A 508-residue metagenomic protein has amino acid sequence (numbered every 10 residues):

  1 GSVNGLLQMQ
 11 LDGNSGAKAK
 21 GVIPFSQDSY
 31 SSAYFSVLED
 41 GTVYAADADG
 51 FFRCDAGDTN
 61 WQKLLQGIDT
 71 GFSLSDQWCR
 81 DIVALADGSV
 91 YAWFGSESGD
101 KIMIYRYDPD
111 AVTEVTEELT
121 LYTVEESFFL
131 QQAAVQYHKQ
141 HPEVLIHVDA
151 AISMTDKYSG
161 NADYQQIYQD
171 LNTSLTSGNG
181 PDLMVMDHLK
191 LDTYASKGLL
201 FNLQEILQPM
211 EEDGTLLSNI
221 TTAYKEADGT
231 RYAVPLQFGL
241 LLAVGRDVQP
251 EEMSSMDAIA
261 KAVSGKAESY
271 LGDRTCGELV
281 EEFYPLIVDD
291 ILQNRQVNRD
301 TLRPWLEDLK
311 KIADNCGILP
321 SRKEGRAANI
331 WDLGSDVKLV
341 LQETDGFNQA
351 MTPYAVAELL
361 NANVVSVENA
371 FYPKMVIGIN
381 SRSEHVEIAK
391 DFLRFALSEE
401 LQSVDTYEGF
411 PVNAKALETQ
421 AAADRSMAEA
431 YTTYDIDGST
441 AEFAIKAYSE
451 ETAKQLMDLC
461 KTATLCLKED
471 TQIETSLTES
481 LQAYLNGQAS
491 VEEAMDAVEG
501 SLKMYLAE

Functional and structural regions predicted by a protein language model:
Q27-L38, L74-A84, A328: Repeated scaffold domains used in trafficking and secretory/extracellular systems, primarily beta-propellers
E114-S127, V144-A151, L183, Y232: Short, well-ordered beta-strand elements
D149-L216, T230, K338: Extracytoplasmic "Venus flytrap"/periplasmic binding protein-like
N172-L175, D182, P209-V248, D257-A260 (+3 more regions): A structural signal for short loop-to-beta-strand junctions that line the ligand-binding cleft of periplasmic/secreted
Q204-Q208, K225-R322, S381-E387, S490-E493: Helix-loop-helix "hinge/cap" segment bordering the ligand-binding cleft or interdomain interface
G265-E268, F395-A428: Periplasmic-binding protein-like
E307, K311-R394, V412-Q420: Extracytoplasmic/periplasmic substrate-binding proteins
Y431-L502, L506: C-terminal capping/gating helix-and-loop segments adjacent to ligand/active sites or protein-protein/ligand interfaces
